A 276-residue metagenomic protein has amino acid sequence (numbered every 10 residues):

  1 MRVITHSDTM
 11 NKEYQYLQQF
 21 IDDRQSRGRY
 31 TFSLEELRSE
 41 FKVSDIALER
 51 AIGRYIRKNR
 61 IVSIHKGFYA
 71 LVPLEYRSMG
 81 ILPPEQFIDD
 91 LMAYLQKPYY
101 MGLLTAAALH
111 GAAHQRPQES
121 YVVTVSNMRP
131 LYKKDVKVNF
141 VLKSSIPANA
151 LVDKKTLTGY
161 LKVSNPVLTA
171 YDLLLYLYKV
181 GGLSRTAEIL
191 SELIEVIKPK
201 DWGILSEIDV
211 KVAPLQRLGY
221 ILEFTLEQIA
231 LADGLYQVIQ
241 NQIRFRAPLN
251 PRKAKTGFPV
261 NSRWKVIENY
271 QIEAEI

Functional and structural regions predicted by a protein language model:
M1-S7, F20-I21, I52-V62, D89 (+4 more regions): Short charge-dense sequence patches
R2, L151-I276: Hydrophobic alpha-helical interaction segments
H6-P98, I194-E223: Short beta-edge/loop segments at beta->alpha junctions of small alpha/beta modules that act as binding/recognition
L37, A106, A170: A residue-level signal for conserved active-site and pocket-lining positions in enzyme catalytic cores
D45-A47, H114-R116, Y178-G182: Short amphipathic alpha-helical segments with coiled-coil-like heptad repeat character
R57, A112, L175-K179: Short, intrinsically disordered, mixed-charge
S63-L74, I81-S145: Short gly/ser-rich loop at a beta-strand->alpha-helix junction or flexible surface loop bordering the NTP-binding
